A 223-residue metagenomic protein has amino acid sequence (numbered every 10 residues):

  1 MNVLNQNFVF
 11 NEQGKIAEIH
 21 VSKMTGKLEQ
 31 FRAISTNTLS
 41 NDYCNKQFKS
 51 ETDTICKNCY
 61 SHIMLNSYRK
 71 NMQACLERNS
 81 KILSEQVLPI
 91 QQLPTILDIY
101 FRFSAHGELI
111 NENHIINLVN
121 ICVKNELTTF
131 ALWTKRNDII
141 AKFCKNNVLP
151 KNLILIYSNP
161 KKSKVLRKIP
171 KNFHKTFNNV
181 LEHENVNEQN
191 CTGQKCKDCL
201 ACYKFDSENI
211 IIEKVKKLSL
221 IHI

Functional and structural regions predicted by a protein language model:
M1-I221: Class I S-adenosyl-L-methionine
